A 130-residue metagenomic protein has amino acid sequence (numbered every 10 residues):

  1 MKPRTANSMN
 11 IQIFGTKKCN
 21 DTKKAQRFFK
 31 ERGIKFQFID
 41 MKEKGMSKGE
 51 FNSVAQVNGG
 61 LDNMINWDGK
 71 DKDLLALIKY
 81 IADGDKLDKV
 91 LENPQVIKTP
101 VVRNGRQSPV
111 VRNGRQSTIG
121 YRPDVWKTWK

Functional and structural regions predicted by a protein language model:
M1-R4, V90-E92: Short, flexible, glycine/charge-rich loop motifs used to bind or transfer phosphoryl groups or to couple energy/partner
K2-M41: Local sequence-structure signature of Cys/Sec-based thiol-disulfide redox active-site neighborhoods
M41-K130: Thiol/selenol-based redox catalytic cores and closely related redox-interacting motifs
